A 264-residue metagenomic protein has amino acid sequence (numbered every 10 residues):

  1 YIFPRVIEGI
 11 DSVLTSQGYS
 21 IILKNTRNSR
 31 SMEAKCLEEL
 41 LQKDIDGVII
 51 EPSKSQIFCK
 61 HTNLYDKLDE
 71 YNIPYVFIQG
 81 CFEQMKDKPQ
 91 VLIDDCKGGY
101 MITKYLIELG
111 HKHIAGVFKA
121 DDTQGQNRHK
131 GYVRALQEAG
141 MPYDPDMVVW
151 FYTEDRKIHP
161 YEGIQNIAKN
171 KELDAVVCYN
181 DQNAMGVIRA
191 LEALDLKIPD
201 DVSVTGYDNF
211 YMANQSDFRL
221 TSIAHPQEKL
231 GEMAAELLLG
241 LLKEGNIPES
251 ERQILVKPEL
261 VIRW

Functional and structural regions predicted by a protein language model:
Y1-K104: Alpha-helical recognition/docking segments in bacterial nutrient-uptake and carbohydrate-utilization systems
I2-S16, G98-M101, T123-P142, H159 (+3 more regions): Short, solvent-exposed amphipathic alpha-helices that sit in or adjacent to ligand/effector-binding or catalytic
L14-N25, I114-G116, V133-I158: Short beta-strand elements in bilobed, periplasmic/extracellular small-molecule ligand-binding domains
D46, K112-H113, L173-D174: Short acidic/polar active-site loop segments enriched in Thr and Asp
P89-G116, K130, R134, K157-N166 (+2 more regions): Hydrophobic alpha-helical segments within soluble ligand-binding/sensing domains
D95, G125, N180-D181: Helix N-cap/beta->alpha junction signal
Y100-M141, S250-W264: An alpha-beta-alpha
Y161-W264: Flexible loop/turn connectors
